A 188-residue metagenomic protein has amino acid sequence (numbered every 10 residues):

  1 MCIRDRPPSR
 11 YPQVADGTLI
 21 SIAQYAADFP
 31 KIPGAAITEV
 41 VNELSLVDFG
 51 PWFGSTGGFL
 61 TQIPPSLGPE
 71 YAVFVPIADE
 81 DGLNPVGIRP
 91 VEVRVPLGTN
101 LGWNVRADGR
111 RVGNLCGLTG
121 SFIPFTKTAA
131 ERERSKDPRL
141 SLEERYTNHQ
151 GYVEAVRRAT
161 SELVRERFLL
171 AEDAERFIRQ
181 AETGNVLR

Functional and structural regions predicted by a protein language model:
M1: Sequence context surrounding c-type heme c attachment/ligation sites in exported
R4-R188: C-terminal His-loop and adjacent cap/lid subdomain of alpha/beta-hydrolase
